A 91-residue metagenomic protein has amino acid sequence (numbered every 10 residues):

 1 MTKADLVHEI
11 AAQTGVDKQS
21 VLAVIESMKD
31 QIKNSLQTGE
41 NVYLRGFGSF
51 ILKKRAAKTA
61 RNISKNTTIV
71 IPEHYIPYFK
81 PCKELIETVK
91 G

Functional and structural regions predicted by a protein language model:
M1-G91: Strongly charged
